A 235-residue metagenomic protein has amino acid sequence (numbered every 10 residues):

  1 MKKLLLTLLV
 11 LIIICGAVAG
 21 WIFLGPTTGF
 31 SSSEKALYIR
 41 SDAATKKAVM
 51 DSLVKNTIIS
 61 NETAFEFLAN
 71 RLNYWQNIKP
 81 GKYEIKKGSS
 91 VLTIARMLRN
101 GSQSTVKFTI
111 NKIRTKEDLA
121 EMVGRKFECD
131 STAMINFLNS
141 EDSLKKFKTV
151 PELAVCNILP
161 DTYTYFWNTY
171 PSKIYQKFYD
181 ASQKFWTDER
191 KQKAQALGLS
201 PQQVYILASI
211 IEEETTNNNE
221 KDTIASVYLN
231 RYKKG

Functional and structural regions predicted by a protein language model:
M1-G235: Conserved catalytic or metal-liganding residues and their short signature motifs at active sites of enzymes
